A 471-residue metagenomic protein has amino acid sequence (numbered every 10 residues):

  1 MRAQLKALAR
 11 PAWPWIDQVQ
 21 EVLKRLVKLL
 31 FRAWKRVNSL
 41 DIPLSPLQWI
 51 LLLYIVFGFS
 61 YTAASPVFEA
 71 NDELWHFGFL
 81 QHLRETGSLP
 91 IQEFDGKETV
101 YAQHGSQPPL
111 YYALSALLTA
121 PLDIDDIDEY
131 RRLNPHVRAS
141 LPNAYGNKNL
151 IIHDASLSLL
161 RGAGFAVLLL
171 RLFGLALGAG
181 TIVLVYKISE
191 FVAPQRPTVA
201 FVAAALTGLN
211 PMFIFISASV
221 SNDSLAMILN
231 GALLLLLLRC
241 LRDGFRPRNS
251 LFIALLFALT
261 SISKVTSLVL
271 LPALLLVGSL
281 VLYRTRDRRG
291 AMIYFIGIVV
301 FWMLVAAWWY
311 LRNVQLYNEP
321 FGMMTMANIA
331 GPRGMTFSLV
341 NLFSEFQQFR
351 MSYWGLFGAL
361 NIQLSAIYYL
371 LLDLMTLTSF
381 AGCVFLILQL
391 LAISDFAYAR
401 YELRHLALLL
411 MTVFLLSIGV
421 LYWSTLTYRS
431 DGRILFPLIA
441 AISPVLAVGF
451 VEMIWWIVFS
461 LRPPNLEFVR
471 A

Functional and structural regions predicted by a protein language model:
P11, R25, L29, L236-R242 (+1 more regions): Perimembrane helix-loop-helix junctions
R36-S45, G244-F245, L282-I296, G382-M411: Membrane-interface helix-loop-helix junctions at transmembrane boundaries of multi-pass membrane enzymes, predominantly
Q48, V137-L157, R161, V185-L209: Transmembrane-helix signature of polytopic, membrane-embedded enzymes that assemble or transfer cell-envelope glycans
Y54, A203-G208, L235, F257-S261: Short helix- or helix-capping micro-motifs that position conserved polar/aromatic residues at function-defining sites
H82-L172, A330-R333, N361-S365: Interfacial juxtamembrane loops and adjacent helix segments that form the catalytic/substrate-binding surfaces
E190-P194, L233-N249, T260, L282-R284: Membrane-interface transmembrane helices that cradle and orient dolichyl/undecaprenyl
N249-V265, L270-L271: Membrane-interface alpha helices of multi-pass inner-membrane proteins
V314-I393: Membrane-lumen/periplasm interface segments of multi-pass, membrane-embedded glycan/lipid transferases
